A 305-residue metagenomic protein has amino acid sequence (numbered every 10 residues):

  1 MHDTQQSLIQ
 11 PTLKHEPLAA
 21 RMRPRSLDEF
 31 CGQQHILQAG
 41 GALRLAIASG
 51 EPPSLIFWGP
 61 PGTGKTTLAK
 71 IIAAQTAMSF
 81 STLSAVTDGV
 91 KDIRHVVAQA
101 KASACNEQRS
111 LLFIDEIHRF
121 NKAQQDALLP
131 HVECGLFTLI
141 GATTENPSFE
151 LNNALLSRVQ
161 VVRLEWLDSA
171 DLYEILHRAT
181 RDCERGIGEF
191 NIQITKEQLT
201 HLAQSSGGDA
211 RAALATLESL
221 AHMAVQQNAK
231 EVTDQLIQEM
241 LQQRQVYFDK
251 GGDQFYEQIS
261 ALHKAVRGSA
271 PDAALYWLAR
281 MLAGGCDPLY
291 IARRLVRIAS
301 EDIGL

Functional and structural regions predicted by a protein language model:
H2-K14, L45-S84, A98-K101, L129-C134 (+1 more regions): Walker A/P-loop
T12-P60, Q99-A102, A274-L278: Pre-Walker A (pre-P-loop) alpha-helix and adjacent loop at the N terminus of AAA/AAA+ ATPase modules, a conserved
I36-G40, M78-L111, K122: Short glycine-rich substrate-engagement loop in P-loop NTPases that contacts/grips substrate
R44-I47, I114, H118-S157: Conserved catalytic/switch belt of AAA+ P-loop NTPases
S84-V86, Q160-Y173: Conserved AAA+ ATPase "SRH/arginine-finger" region at the nucleotide-binding site
R158, V162, E174-E189, H222-M223: Conserved AAA+ ATPase "sensor/coupling" helix adjacent to the nucleotide-binding pocket
T200-S205, R211-Q226, Q235-Q242, S260-K264 (+2 more regions): C-terminal helical "lid" of AAA+/P-loop NTPase domains
G268-L305: Terminal-proximal interaction/regulatory segments of ATP-powered molecular machines
